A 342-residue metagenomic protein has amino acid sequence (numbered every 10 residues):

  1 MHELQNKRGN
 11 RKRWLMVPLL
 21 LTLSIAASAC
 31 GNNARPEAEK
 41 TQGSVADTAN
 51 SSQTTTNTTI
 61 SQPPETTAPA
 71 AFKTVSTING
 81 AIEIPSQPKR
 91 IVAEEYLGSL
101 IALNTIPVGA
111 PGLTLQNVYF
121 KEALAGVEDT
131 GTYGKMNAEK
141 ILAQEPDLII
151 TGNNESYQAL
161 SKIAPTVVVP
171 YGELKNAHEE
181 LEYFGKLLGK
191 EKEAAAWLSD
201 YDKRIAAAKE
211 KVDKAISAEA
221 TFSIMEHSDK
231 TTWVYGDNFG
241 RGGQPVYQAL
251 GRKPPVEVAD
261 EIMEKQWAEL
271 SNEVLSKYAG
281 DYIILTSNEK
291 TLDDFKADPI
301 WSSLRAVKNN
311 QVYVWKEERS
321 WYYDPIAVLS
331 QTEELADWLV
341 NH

Functional and structural regions predicted by a protein language model:
H2-L20, S28-A93, E193-M225, S287-L292 (+2 more regions): Bacterial Sec-exported substrate-binding components of ABC uptake systems
T77, E128-N137, I262-N272: Short helix-initiation/N-cap motifs at beta->coil->alpha
I82-S86, P146, V167-Y171, Y183-W197 (+3 more regions): Second-shell loop/turn segments in exported
V92-L142: A short, structured surface patch at a secondary-structure boundary
L115-V118, Y235-Q266: Alpha-helical, coiled-coil/dimerization segments enriched in small aliphatic residues
A138, A143-T151, P165, N272-L275 (+1 more regions): Proline-aspartate-enriched helix->loop->beta-strand connector
Q158-A195, S217, K296-R319: Charged, glycine-enriched surface loops/patches that mediate electrostatic binding to polyanionic ligands
Y278-H342: Structured C-terminal subdomain patch of bacterial secreted/periplasmic proteins
